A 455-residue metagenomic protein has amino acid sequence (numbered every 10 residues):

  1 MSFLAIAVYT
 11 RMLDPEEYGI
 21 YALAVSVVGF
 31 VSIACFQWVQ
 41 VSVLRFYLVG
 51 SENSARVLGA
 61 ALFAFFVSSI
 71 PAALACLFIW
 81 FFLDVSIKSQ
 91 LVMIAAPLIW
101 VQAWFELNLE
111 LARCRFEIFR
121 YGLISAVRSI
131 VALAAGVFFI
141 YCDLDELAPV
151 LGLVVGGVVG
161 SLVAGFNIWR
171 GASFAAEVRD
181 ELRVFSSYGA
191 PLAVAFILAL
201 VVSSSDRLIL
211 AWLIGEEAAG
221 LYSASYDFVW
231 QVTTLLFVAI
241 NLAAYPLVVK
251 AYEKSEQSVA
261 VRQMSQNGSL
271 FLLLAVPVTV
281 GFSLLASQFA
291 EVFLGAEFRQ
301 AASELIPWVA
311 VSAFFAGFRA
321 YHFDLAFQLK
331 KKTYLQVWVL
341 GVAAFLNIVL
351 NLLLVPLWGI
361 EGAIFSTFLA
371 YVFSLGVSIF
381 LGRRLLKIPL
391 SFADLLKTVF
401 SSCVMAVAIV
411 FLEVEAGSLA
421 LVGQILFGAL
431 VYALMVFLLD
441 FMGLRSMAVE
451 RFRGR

Functional and structural regions predicted by a protein language model:
M1, A24, V28-G29, I33-W80 (+4 more regions): Membrane-water interface segments that mark the loop-to-transmembrane alpha-helix transition
M1-Q40, A73, L98, S129-L133 (+4 more regions): Signature of the first transmembrane helix
C35-E52, C114, S225, V229-A275 (+1 more regions): Helix-loop junctions and terminal segments of transmembrane helices in multi-pass membrane transport/translocation
F46-V49, V101-S125, V311-V342: Membrane-interface junctions at transmembrane-helix termini in multi-pass inner-membrane proteins
W80-A95, F282-F314: Interfacial segments at transmembrane-helix termini and the short loops linking adjacent helices
S89, M93-A96, G122-R170, Y188 (+4 more regions): Hydrophobic alpha-helical transmembrane segments
F119, E146-G152, L162-S203, A243-R262 (+2 more regions): Interhelical loop/hinge segments that connect adjacent transmembrane helices in multipass membrane
V410-R455: Membrane-proximal transmembrane or re-entrant/amphipathic helices at the cytosolic face
